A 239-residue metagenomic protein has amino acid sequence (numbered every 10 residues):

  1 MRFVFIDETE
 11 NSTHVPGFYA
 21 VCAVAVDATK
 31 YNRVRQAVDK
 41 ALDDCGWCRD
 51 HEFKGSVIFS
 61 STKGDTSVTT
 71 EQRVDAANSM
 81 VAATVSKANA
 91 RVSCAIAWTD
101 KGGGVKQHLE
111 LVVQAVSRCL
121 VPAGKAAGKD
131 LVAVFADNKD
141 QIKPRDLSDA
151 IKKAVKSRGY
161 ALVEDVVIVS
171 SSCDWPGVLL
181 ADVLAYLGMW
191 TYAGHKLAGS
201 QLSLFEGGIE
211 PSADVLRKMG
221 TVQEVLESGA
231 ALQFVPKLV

Functional and structural regions predicted by a protein language model:
M1-V239: Phosphate-ester processing/binding pockets and catalytic centers
